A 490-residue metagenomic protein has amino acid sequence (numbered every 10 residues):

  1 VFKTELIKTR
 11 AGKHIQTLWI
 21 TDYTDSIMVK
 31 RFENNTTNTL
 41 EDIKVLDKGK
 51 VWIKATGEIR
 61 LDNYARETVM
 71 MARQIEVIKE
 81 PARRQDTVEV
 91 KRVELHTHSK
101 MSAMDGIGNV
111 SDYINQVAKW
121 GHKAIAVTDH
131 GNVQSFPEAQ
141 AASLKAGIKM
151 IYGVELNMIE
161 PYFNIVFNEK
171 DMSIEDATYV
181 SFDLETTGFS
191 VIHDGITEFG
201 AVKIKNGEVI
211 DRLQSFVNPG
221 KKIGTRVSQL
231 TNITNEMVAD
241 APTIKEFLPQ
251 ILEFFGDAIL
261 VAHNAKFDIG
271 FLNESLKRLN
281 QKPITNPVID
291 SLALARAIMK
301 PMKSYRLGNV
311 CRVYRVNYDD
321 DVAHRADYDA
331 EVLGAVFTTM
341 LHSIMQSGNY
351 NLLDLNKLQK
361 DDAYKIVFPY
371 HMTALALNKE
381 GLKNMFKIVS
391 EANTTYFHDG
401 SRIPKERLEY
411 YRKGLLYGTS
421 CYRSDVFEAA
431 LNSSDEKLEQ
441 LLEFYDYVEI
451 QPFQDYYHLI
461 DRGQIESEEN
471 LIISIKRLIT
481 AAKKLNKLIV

Functional and structural regions predicted by a protein language model:
F2-T186, I192-G195, F199-L213, G220 (+4 more regions): Phosphodiester-processing cores and adjacent nucleic acid-binding clamps
R226-V227: Active-site nucleophile/metal-coordination loop of metallo-enzymes that catalyze phosphate/sulfate and related
